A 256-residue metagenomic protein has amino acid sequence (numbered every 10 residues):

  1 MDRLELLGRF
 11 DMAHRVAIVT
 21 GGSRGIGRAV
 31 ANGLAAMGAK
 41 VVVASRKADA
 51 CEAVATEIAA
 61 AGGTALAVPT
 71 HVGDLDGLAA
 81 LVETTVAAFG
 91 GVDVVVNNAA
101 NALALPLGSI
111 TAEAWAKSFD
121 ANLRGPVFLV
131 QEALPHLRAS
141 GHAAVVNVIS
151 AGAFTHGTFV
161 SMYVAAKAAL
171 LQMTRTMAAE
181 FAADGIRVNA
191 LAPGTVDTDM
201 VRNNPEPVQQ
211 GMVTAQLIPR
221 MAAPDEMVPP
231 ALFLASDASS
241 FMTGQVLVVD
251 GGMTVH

Functional and structural regions predicted by a protein language model:
D2-G8, T155, L232, T243-H256: Short C-terminal tail/terminal secondary-structure segment of NAD(P)H-dependent dehydrogenase/reductase domains
S23-R24: Conserved glycine-rich cofactor-binding loop
V96, A182, R187, M242-G244: Short, small/polar-rich loop/turn modules that mediate ligand/substrate recognition or access, typified
N101, G108-V127, V146, L170 (+1 more regions): Catalytic Tyr-X3-Lys loop
P106-L107, A114-F119, V201, V208-M212: Substrate-binding pocket helix/loop in short-chain dehydrogenase/reductase
V130, A166, T174: Active-site helix of classical SDR
P135, A179-A183, S240: Alpha-helical segment proximal to the catalytic Tyr-Lys
A190, M212-A238, M242, G251: C-terminal helical subdomain
